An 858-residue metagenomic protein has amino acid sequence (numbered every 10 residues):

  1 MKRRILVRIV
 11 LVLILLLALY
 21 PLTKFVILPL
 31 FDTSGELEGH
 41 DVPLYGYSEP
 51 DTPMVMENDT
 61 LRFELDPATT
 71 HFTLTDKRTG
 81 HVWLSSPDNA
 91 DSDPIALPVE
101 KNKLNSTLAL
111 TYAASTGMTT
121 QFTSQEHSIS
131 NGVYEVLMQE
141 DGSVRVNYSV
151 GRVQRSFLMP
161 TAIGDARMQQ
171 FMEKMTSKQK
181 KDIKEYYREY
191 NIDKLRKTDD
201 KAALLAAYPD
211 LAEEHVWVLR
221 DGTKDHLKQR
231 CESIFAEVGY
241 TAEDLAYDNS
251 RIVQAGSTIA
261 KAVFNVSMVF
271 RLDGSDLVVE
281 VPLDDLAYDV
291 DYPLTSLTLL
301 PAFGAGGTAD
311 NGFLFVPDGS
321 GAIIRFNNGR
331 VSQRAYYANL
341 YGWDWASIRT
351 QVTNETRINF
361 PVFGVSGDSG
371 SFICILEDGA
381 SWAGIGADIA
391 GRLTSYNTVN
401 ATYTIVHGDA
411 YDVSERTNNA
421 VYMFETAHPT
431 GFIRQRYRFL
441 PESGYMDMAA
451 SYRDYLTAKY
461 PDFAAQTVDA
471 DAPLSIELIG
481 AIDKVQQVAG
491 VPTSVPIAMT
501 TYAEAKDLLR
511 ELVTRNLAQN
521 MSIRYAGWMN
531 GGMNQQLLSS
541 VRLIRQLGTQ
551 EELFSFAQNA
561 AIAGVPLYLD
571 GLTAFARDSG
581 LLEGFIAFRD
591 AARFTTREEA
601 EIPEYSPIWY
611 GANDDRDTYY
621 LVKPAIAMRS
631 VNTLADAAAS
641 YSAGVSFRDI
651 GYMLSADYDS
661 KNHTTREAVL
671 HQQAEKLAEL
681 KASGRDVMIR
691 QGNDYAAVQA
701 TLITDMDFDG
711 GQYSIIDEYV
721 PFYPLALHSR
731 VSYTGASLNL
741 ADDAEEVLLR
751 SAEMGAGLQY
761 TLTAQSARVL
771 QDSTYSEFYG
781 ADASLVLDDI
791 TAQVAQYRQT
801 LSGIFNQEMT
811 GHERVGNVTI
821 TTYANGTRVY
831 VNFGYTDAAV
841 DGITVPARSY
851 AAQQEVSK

Functional and structural regions predicted by a protein language model:
M1-L15: N-terminal Sec-pathway targeting helices
L16-V26: Hydrophobic alpha-helical membrane-insertion segments, chiefly the h-region of N-terminal signal peptides
F25-S34, V55-M499, L509-R515, N520: Carbohydrate-recognition beta-sandwich/jelly-roll modules in extracellular/periplasmic carbohydrate-active proteins
V26-S48: Ser/Thr/Pro/Gly-rich low-complexity linker/stalk segments immediately outside membranes or between
N58, L65-K77, V365-V399, A576 (+2 more regions): Active-site-proximal substrate-binding groove within the catalytic cores of carbohydrate-active enzymes
H71, R152-Q154, A287, G527-G531 (+3 more regions): Solvent-exposed loop/turn segments at secondary-structure junctions within structured extracellular/periplasmic domains
L299, I523-Y525, L569, S646-D649 (+1 more regions): Conserved beta-strand positions
A470-I626, A656: Aromatic-lined carbohydrate-binding/catalytic grooves of carbohydrate-active enzymes
